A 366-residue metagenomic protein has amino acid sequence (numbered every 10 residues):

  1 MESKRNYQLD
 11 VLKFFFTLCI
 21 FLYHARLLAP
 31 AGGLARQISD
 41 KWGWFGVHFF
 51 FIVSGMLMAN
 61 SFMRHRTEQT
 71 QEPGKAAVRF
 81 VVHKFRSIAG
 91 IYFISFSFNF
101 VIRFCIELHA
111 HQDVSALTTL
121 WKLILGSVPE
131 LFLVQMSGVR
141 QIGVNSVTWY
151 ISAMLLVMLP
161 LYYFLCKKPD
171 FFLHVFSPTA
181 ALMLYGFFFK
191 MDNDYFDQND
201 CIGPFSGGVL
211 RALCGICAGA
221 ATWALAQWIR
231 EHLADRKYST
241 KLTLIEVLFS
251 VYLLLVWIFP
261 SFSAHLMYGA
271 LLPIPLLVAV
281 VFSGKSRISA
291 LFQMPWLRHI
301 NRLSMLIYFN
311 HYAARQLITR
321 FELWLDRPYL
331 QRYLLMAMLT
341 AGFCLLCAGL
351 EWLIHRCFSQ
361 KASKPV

Functional and structural regions predicted by a protein language model:
M1-F188, H299, L303-L306, W324-V366: Membrane-cytosol interface segments of multi-pass membrane proteins, especially ER/Golgi lipid-handling enzymes
N6, Q69-E72, F164-L173, A226-T240 (+3 more regions): Membrane-interface helix-boundary motifs at transmembrane edges
Y7, A35-V47, V139-A153, K190-A218 (+3 more regions): Interfacial loop-to-helix transition and helix-capping segments at the boundaries of transmembrane helices
R26, L125, G207-G215, V281-S286: Hydrophobic alpha-helical transmembrane segments
I52, I216, T243-R356: Alpha-helical transmembrane segments of multi-pass integral membrane proteins
M58-T67, Y163-P169, A220-E231, W257-F259 (+2 more regions): Structural signal for the C-terminal ends of transmembrane alpha-helices and the immediately following loop
V101-E107, Q198-P204, L317-L325: Short alpha-helical linear motifs
N193-F249: Aromatic-anchored, glycine/proline-accented short structural segments that stabilize local strand-turns or short
